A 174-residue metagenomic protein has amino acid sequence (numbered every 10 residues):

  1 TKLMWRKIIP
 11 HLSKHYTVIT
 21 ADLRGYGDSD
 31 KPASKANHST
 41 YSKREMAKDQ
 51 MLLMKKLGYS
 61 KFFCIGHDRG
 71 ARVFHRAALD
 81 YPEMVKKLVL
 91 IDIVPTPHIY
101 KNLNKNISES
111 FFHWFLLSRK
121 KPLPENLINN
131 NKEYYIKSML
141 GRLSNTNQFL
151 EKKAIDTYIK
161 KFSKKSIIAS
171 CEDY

Functional and structural regions predicted by a protein language model:
T1-I9: The serine-hydrolase catalytic nucleophile loop
I8-H11, L53: Alpha-helical interaction/dimerization surfaces of two-component signaling modules
L12-L23: Active-site machinery of serine-nucleophile hydrolases
I19, Y26-I65, R69-D173: Flexible "cap/lid" subdomain of the alpha/beta-hydrolase fold that forms the substrate-access gate
